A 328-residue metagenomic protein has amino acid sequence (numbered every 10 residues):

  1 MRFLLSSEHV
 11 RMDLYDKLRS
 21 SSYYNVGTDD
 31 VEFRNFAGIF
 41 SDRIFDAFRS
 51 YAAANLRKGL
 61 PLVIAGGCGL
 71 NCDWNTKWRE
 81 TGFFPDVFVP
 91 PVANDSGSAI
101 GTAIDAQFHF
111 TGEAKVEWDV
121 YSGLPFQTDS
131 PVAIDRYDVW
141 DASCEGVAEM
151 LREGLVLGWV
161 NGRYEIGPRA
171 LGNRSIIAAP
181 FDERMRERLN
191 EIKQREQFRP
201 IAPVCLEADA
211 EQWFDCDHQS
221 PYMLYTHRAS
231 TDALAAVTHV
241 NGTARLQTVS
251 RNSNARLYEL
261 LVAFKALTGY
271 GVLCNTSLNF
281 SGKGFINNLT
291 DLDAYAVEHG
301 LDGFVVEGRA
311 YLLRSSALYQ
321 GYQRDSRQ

Functional and structural regions predicted by a protein language model:
M1-D42: Active-site cores of enzymes that catalyze phosphoryl transfer or operate on phosphate-rich substrates
M1-M12, L70, N75-Q328: Flexible beta->alpha loop and helix N-cap segments adjacent to enzyme active/binding sites
F33, F40, I44, G66 (+2 more regions): Secondary-structure capping and boundary motifs in well-ordered enzyme cores
A37-L62: Phosphate/ATP-binding catalytic cores across multiple sugar-kinase/actin-like superfamilies, primarily ASKHA
K58-G67, L157-G158: Short glycine-rich phosphate-binding loop at a beta-alpha junction
